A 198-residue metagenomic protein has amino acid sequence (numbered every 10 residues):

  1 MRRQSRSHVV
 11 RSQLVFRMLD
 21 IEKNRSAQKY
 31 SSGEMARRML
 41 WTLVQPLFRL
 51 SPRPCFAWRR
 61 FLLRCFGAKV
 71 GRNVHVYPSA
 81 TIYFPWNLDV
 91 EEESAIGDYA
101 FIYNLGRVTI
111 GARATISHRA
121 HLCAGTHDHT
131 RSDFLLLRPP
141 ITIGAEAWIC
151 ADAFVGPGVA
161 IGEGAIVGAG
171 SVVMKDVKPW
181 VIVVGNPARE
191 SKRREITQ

Functional and structural regions predicted by a protein language model:
M1-A68, R72, R113, E146 (+2 more regions): Terminal amphipathic alpha-helical/low-complexity segments used for targeting or macromolecular assembly
K29-G33, D128-R138, A165, W180: A short, terminal or domain-edge coil/loop segment
S51-R60, A80-E91, A95-A160, N186-P187 (+1 more regions): Flexible, glycine/small-residue-enriched loop-and-beta-strand segment within the central core of proteins
G71, A160, K178: Short conserved AdoMet
A151-K175: Beta-rich strand-turn-strand
P179, V184-P187: Acidic, glycine-centered active-site loop in nucleotide-sugar glycosyltransferases
